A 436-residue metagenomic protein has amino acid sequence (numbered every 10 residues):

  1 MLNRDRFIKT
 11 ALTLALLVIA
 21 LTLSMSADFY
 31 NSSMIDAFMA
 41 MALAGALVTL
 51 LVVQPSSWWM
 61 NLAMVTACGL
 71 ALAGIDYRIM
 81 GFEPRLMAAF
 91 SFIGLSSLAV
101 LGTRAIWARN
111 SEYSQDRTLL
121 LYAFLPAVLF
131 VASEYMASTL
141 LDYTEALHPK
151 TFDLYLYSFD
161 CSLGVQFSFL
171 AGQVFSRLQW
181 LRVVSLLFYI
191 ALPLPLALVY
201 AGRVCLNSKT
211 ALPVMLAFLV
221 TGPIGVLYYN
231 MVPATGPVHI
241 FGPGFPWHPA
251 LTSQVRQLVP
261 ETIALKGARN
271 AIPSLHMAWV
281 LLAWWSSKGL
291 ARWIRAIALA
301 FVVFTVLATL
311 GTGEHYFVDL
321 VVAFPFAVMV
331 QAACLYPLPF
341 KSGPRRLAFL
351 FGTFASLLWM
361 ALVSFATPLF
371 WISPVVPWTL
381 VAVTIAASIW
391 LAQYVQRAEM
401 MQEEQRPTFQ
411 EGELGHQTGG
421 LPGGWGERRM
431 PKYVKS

Functional and structural regions predicted by a protein language model:
N3-L14, V52-C68, D116-A123, T210-F218 (+3 more regions): Membrane-interfacial loop-to-transmembrane alpha-helix junctions, especially the N-terminal start
A20-Y30, L72-P84, R109, M360-I372: Juxtamembrane "helix-exit" motif on the non-cytosolic side of transmembrane helices
M60-L95, F124-L196, Q402-G419, G423-K435: N-terminal transmembrane-helix/juxtamembrane module of multi-pass inner/ER membrane proteins
L121-V128, A197-A234, R295-V302: Interfacial segments of alpha-helical transmembrane regions
L181-P195, K266-S286, F317, V321: Membrane-interface loop-to-helix entry segments
V199-R203, M277-R295, P325-P337: Membrane-interfacial alpha-helical segments at the cytosolic side of multi-pass membrane proteins
V226-R292: Membrane-interfacial catalytic/cofactor-binding modules of polytopic membrane enzymes
L350-G415: Transmembrane helical bundles and short interhelical boundary loops of multi-pass, membrane-embedded
